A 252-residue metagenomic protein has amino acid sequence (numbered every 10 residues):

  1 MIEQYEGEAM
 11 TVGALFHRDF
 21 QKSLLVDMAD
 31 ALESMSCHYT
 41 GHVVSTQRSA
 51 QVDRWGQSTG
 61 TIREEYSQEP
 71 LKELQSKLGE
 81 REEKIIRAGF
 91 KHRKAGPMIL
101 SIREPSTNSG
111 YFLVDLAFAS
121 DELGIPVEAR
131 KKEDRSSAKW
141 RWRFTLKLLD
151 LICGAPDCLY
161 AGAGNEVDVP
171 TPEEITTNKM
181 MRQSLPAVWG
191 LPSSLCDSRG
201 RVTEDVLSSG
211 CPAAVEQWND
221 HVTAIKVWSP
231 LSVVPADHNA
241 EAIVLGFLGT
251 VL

Functional and structural regions predicted by a protein language model:
M1-G60: Leu/Val/Ala/Ile-rich N-terminal alpha-helices, chiefly Sec-type signal peptides and the beginnings
D19-H38, G154-Y160, D168-L252: C-terminal interaction module
K22-L32, K131-L151: Well-ordered, non-membrane alpha-helical segments in soluble/globular domains
C37-F112: Short, intrinsically disordered low-complexity segments
Y39-T40, E128, K132, S136-S137 (+1 more regions): A broad structural signal for short, well-ordered beta-strand segments within beta-sheet-rich domains
Q47-A50, N165-V169: Short beta-alpha junction loops
G110-A138: A solvent-exposed, charged loop/short amphipathic helix patch at secondary-structure junctions
R141-V167: Acidic, metal/cofactor-coordinating or nucleic-acid-engaging core segments within structured domains
